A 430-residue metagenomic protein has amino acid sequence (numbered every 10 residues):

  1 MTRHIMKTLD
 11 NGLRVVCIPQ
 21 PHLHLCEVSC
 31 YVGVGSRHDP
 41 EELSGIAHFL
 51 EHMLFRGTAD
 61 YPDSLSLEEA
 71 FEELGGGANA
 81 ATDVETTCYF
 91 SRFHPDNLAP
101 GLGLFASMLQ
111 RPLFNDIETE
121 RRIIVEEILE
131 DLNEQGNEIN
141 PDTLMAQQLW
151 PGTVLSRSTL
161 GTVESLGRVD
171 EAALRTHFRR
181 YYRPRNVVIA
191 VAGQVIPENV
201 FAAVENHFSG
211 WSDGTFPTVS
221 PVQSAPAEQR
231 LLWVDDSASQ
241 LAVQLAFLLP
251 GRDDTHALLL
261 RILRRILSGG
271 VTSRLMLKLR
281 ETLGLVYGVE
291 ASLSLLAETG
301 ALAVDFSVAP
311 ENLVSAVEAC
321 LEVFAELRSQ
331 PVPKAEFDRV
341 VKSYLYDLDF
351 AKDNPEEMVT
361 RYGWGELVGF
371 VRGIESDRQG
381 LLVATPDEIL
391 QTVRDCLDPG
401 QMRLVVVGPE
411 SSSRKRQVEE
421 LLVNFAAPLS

Functional and structural regions predicted by a protein language model:
M1-H24: N- or domain-start disorder-to-order transition segments that initiate the globular core
I5, P151, L155, T159 (+4 more regions): An aromatic/glycine/proline-enriched structural segment found at the starts of mature extracellular/organellar domains
G12, C30, H48, F71 (+13 more regions): Buried hydrophobic packing residues in well-ordered domains
E27-R92, S158, I266-L285, L296: M16/MPP (pitrilysin/insulinase) zinc-metallopeptidase core fold and M16-derived inactive scaffolds
V32, A59-H177, Q223, E322 (+2 more regions): Acidic/histidine-enriched segments that form metal/cofactor-coordinating and catalytic pocket/exosite environments
V188-A190, V340-S430: C-terminal regions of mature proteins
Q244-L248, L267-P310, L348: A structural supersecondary motif
F306-P333: Extended amphipathic alpha-helical segments enriched in small hydrophobics
